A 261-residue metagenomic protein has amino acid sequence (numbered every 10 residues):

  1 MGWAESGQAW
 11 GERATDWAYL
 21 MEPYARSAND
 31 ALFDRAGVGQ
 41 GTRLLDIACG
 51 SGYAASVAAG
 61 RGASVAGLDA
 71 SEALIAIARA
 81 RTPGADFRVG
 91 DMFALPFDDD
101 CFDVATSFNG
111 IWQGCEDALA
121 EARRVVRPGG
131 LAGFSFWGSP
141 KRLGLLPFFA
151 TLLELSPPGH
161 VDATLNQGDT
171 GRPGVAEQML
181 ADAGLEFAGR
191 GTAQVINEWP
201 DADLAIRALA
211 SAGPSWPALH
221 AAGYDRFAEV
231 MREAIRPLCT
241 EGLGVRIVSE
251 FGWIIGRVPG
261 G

Functional and structural regions predicted by a protein language model:
M1-T42, Y53-V57, L74-I77, F149: Conserved class I S-adenosyl-L-methionine
Y24, S51, D169-G261: Conserved Class I S-adenosyl-L-methionine
R43-L95: Class I SAM-dependent methyltransferase SAM/SAH-binding core
S56-A59, L119, R123: A structural alpha-helix within SAM-dependent methyltransferase catalytic domains
F93-A105: A short acidic, Gly/Pro-enriched loop at the edge of an enzyme's catalytic core that lines a small-molecule cofactor
V104-D117, G138: A short SAM/SAH-binding and catalytic strip from SAM-dependent methyltransferases
G114-C115, V126-P128: Helix-to-beta-strand junctions that scaffold the AdoMet/dcAdoMet cofactor pocket in Class I SAM-dependent enzymes
R123, G129-P200, W216: Conserved catalytic/acceptor-binding region of the Class I
